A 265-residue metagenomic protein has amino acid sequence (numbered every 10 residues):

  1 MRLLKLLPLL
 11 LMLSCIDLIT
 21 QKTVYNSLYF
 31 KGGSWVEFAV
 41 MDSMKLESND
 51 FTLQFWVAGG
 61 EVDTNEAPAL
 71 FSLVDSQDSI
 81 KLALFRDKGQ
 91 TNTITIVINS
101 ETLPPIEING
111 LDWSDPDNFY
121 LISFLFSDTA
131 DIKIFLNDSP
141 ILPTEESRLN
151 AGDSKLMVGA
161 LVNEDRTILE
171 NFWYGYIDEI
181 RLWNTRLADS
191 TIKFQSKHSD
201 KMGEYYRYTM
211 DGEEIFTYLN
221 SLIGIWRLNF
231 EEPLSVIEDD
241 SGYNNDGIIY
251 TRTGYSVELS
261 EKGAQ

Functional and structural regions predicted by a protein language model:
L3-S14: Sec-dependent N-terminal signal peptides
C15-S34, D42-S48, T52, D63 (+5 more regions): Extracytoplasmic low-complexity segments
I16-G32, Q54-D63, A83-R148, L182 (+1 more regions): Extracellular glycan-interaction surfaces
V36-M41, T102-N109, N163-D165: Short structured motifs
M41-L53, G110-Y120, R148-A151, L169-Y176 (+1 more regions): Extracellular/lumenal carbohydrate-interaction signature centered on repeated Trp-anchored short motifs
A58-T64, Q77, E101-T102, D128-A130 (+5 more regions): Acidic glycine-/aspartate-rich tracts in secreted/extracellular proteins
A67-L70, K81, K155: Structural detector of coil-to-beta-strand junctions
G152-D178, L187, T209-E213: Extracellular glycan-interaction patches encoded by glycine-rich segments
